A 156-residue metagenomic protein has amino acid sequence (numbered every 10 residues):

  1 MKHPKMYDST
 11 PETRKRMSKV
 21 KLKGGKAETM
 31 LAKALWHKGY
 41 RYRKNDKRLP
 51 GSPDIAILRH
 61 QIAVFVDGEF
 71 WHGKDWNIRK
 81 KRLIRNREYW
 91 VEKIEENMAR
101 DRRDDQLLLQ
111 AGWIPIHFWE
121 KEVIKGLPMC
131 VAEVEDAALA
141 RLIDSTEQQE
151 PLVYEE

Functional and structural regions predicted by a protein language model:
M1-H117, K121-E156: Nucleic-acid endo/exonuclease domains
